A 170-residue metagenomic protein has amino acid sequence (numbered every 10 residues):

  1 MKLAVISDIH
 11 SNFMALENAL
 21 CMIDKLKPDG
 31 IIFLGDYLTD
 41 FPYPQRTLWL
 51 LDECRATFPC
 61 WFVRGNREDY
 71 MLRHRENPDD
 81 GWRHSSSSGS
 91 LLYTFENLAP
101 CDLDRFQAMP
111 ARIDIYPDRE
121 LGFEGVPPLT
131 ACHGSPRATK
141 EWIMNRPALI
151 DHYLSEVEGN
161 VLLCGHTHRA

Functional and structural regions predicted by a protein language model:
M1-A4, D114-T130: Beta-strand-turn-beta hairpins that frame and shape the catalytic cleft of phosphate-ester-processing enzymes
M1-A56: N-terminal active-site segment of His-dependent metallophosphoesterases
I6-S7, I31-D36, W61-N66, C132 (+1 more regions): Active-site neighborhood of phospho(di)ester-bond hydrolases with catalytic His/Asp-centered motifs
H10-A15, T39-P42, R67-L72, R137-T139 (+1 more regions): Active-site environment of divalent metal-dependent phosphoester hydrolases
L20, R119-E120, I150: Distinct, well-ordered alpha-helical segments
F41, L48-Y116, G125-V126, A138 (+1 more regions): Active-site neighborhood of divalent metal-dependent phosphoester bond hydrolases
A131-R137: Short, flexible active-site loops
